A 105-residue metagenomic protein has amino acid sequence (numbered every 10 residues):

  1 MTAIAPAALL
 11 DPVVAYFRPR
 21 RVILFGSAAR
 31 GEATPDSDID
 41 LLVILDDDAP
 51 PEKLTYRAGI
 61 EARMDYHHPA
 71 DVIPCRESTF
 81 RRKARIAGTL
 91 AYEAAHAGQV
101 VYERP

Functional and structural regions predicted by a protein language model:
M1-R21, R30-P35, L45-P105: Catalytic core of pol beta-like nucleotidyltransferases
F25-S27: Glycine-rich beta-strand-to-loop/alpha-helix junction loops that act as flexible
D40-V43: Short beta-strand->loop micro-motif that forms the acidic, two-metal-ion catalytic signature in nucleotide-processing
